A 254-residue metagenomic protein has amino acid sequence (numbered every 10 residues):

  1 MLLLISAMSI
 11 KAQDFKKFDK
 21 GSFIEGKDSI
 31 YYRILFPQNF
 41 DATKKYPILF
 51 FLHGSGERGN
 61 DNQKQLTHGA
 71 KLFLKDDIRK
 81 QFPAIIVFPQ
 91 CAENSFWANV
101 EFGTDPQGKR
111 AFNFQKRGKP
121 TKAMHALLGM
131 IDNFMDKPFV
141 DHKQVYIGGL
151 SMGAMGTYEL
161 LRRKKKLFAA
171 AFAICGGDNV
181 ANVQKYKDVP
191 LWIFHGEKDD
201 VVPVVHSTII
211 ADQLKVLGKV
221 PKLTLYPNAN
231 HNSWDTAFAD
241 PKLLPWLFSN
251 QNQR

Functional and structural regions predicted by a protein language model:
M1-A7: Sec-dependent N-terminal signal peptides
I10-I48, G56, A84, K119-G129 (+6 more regions): A domain-start/cap signature at the N-terminus of enzymes
N39-K44, A98-L150: Gly/Ser-rich "nucleophile elbow"/oxyanion-hole loop immediately N-terminal to the catalytic nucleophile in hydrolases
E57-M124: Active-site machinery of serine-nucleophile hydrolases
T67-D77, C175-Q184, V205, I209: Alpha-helical scaffolding within the catalytic cores of extracellular/periplasmic polymer-degrading hydrolases
F82-A84, Y186-L191: Short, proline-enriched alpha-helix->beta-strand connector loops that line the catalytic pocket of alpha/beta-hydrolase
D132-K187: Primarily recognizes the serine-hydrolase "nucleophile elbow" in alpha/beta-hydrolase and SGNH/GDSL folds
I174, P190-R254: C-terminal catalytic histidine-bearing segment of alpha/beta-hydrolase fold enzymes
